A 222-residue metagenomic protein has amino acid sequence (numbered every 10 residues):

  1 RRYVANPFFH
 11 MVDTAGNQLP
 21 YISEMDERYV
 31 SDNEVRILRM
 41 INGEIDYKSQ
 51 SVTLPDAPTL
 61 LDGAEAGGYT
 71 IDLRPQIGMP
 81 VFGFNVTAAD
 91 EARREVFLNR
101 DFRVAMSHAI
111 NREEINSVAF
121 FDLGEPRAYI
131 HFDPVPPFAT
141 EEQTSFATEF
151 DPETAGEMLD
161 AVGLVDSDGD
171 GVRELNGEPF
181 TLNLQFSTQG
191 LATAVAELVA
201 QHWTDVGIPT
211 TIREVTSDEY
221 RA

Functional and structural regions predicted by a protein language model:
R1-P126, I130, V135-A222: Extracytoplasmic/periplasmic ligand-capture domains
